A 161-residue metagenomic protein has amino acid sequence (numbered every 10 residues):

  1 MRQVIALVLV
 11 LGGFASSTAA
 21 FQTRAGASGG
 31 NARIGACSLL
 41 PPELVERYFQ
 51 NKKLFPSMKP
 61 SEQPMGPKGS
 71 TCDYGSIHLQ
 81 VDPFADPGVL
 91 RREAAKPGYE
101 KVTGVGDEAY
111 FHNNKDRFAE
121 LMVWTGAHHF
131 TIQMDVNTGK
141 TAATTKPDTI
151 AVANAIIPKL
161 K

Functional and structural regions predicted by a protein language model:
M1-V4: Positively charged n-region of N-terminal signal peptides that target proteins for export
A6-S16: Bacterial N-terminal signal peptides
T18-Q22: Juxtamembrane cytosolic interface motif at the C-terminal end of transmembrane helices
T23-A32, P42, G98-K161: A short, solvent-exposed beta-edge/loop patch
E43, R47-F118, G126: Short, solvent-exposed recognition patches
